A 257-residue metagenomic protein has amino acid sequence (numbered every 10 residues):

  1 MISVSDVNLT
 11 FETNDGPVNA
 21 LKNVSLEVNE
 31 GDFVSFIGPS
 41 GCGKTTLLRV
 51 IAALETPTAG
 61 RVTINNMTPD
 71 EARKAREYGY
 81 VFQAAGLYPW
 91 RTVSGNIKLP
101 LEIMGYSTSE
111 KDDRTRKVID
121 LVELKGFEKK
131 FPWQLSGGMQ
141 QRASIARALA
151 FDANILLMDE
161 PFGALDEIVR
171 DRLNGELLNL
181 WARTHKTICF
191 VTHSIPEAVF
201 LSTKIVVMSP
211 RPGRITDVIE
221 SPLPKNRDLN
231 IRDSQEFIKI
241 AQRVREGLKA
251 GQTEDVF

Functional and structural regions predicted by a protein language model:
I37-P39: The feature captures the beta-strand-to-loop junction immediately N-terminal to the Walker
A52: Helix-to-loop junction immediately C-terminal to a conserved catalytic motif
G60-D70, R114: Conserved ABC transporter NBD signature motif
R91-K98: Short coil-to-helix segment of the ABC ATPase nucleotide-binding domain corresponding to the Q-loop/switch region
K98, E102, S109-F127, N179: Conserved ABC ATPase "signature" region
K130-W133, F151: Conserved signature/switch motifs of ABC ATPase nucleotide-binding domains
I145: Hydrophobic anchor residue at the start of the ABC signature
L156-D159: Catalytic Walker B motif of ABC-type/P-loop ATPase nucleotide-binding domains
